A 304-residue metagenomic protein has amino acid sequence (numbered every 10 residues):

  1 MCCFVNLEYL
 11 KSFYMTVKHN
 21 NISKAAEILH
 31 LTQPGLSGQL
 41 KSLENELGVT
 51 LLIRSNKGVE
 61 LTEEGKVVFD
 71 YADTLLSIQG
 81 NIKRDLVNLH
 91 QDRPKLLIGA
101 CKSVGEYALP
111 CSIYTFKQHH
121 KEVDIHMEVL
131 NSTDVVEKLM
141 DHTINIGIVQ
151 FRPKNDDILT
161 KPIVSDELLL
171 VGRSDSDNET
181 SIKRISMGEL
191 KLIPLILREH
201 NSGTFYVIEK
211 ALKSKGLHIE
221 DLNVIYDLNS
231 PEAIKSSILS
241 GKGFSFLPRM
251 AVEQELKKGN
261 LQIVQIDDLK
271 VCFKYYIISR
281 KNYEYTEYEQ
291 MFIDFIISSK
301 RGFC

Functional and structural regions predicted by a protein language model:
Y14-T32: Short helix-boundary/capping micro-motifs
E44-L61: A short LG(V/I)-centered, amphipathic sequence patch enriched for acidic residue(s) preceding the LG motif
E46-L47, V68-H90, F303: Alpha-helical linker/hinge and terminal dimerization helices associated with HTH transcriptional regulators
R93-D156: Central regulatory/effector-binding core of bacterial HTH transcription factors
N131-V136, M140-I144, V149, L217-L261: Hydrophobic hinge/microswitch elements
T160-H200: Flexible hinge/capping segments at coil-to-helix
P194-G216, T286-E287, F303: Secondary-structure junction motif
Q262-C304: A late-sequence structural motif
